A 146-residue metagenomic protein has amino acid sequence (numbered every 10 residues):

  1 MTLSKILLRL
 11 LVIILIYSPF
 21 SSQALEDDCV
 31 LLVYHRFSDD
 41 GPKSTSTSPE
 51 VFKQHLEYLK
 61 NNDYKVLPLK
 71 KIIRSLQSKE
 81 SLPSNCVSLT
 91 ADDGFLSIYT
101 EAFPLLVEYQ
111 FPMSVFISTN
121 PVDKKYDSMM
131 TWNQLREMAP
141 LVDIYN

Functional and structural regions predicted by a protein language model:
M1-L10: Bacterial N-terminal signal peptides that target proteins for export
R9-S18: Bacterial N-terminal signal peptides
F20-A24: Sec/Tat signal peptide C-region and signal peptidase I cleavage site
L25-V33, F37-Y145: Active-site beta->alpha N-cap acidic-glycine motif
